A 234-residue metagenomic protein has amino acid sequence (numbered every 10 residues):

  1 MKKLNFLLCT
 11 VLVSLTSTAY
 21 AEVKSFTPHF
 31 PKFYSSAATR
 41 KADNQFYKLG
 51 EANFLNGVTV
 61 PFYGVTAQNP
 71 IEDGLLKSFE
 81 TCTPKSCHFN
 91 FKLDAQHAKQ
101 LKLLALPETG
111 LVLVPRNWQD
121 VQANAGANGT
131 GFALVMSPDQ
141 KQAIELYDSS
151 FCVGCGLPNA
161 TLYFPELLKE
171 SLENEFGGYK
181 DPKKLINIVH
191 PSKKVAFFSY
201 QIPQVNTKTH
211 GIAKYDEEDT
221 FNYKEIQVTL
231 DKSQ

Functional and structural regions predicted by a protein language model:
L4-L15: Sec-dependent N-terminal signal peptides
L12, K85, N90, C155-P158: General secretory precursor processing signal
S17-A21: Sec/Tat signal peptide C-region and signal peptidase I cleavage site
V23-F79, A123-Q234: Conserved polar/disulfide-associated segments of primarily extracytoplasmic proteins
C82-C87, N117-V121: Charged, amphipathic alpha-helical segments
P84-A105: Short, compositionally biased strand/turn segments that nucleate or flank brief secondary-structure elements
A98-K99, P107, P115, T130: Extracytoplasmic
P107-A123: Proline-anchored loop/turn motifs at beta-strand termini and strand-loop-strand connectors
